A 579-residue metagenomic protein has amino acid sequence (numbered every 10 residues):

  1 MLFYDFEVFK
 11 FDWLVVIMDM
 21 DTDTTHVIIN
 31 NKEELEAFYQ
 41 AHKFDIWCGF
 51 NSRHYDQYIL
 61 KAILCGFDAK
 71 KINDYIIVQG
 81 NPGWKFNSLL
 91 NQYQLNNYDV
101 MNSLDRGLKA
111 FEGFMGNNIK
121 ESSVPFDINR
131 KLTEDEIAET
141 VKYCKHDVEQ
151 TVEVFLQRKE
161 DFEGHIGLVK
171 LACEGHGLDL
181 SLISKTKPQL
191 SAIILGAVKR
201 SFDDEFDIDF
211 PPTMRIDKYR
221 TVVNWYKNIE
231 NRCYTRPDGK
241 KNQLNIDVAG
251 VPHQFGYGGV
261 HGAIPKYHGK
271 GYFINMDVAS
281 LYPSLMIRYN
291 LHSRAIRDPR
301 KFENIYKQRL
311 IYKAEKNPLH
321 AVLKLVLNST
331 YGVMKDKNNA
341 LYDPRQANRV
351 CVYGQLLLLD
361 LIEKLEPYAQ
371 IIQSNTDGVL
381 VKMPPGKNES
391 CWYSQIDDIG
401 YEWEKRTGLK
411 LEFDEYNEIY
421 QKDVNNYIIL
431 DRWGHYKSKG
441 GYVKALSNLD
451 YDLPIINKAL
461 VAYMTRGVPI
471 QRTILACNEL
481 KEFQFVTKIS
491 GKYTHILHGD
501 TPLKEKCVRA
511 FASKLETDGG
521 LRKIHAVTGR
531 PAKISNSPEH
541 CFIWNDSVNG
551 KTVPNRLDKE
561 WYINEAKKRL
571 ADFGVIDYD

Functional and structural regions predicted by a protein language model:
M1-Q79, K241-N245, A249-G250, Q254-P265: Conserved RNase H-like, two-metal-ion catalytic cores of nucleic-acid enzymes
M1-V8, N97-D99, I274-M276: Two-metal-ion RNase H-like nuclease active-site motif
W47, S52, Q57, A69-E149: Active-site-proximal helix-loop-helix substrate-binding element of RNase H-like nuclease domains
K120, L356-T376, V381: Active-site palm subdomain of RNA-directed nucleic acid polymerases
E121-D135, V169-L178, N375-V379: Short, conserved phosphate-binding/catalytic loop or strand-edge motifs used in phosphoryl-/nucleotidyl-transfer
E134-E139, A263-G271, K307-A314, D336-R349 (+6 more regions): Glycine- and acidic
Q150-F273, V278-A279, S284-I287, L323-Q355 (+3 more regions): Common nucleic-acid-contacting/processivity interface regions adjacent to the catalytic cores of nucleic-acid enzymes
N245-V248, H320, K387-D579: C-terminal, non-catalytic extensions of nucleic-acid polymerases
